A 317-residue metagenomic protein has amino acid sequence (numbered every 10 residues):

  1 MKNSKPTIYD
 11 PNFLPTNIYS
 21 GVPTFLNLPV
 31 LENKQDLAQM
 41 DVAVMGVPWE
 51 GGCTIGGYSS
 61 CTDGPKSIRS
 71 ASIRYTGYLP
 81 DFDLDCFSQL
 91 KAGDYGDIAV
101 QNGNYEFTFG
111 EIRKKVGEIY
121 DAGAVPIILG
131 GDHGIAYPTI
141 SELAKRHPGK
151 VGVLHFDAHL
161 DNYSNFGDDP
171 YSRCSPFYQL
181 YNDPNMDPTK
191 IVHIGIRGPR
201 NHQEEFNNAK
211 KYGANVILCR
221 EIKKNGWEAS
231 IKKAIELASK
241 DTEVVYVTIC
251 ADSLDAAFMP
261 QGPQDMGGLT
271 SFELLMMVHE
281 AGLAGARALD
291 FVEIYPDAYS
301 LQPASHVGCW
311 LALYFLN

Functional and structural regions predicted by a protein language model:
K2-N317: Conserved alpha-helical scaffold segments that buttress catalytic/binding sites
